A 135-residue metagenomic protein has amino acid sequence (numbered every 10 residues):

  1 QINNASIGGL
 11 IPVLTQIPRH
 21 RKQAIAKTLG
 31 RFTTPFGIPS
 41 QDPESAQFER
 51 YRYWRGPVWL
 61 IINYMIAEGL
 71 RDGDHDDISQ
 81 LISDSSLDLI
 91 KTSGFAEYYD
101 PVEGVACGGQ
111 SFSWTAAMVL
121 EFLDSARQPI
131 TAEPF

Functional and structural regions predicted by a protein language model:
Q1-V58, I90-F135: Extended glycan-interaction surfaces of carbohydrate-active proteins
G8-R19, N63-D76, S83: Alpha-helical support elements that line or immediately flank enzyme active sites and cofactor-binding pockets
A26, I82-S83: Inward-facing hydrophobic residues that define packing positions of alpha-helical scaffold repeats
W54, D74-D77, L81, C107: A structural signal for alpha-helical segments
